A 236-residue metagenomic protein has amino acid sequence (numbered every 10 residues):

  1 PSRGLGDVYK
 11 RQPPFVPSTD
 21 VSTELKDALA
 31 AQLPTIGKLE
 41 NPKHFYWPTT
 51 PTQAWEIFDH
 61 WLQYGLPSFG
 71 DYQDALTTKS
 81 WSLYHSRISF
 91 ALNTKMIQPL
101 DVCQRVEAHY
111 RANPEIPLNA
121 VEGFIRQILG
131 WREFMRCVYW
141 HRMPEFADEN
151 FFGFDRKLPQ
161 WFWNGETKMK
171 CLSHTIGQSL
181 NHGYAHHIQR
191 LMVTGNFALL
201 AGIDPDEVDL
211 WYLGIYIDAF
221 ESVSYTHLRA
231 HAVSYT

Functional and structural regions predicted by a protein language model:
P1-Y9, H227, A232-T236: Single conserved hydrophobic/aromatic residue that forms the stacking wall/gate of nucleotide- or nucleobase-binding
R3-W47: Beta-rich, aromatic/charged-enriched effector core domains that present basic-aromatic interfaces for binding
Q12, T52-P67, Y72-A75: Acidic, mature catalytic/reactive cores of soluble proteins
F69-A185: Gly/Thr-rich phosphate-binding loop signature of adenosyl cofactor/nucleotide-binding cores
F134-V138, G202-I203, F220-V223: Secretory-pathway/luminal and periplasmic proteins that interact with or process carbohydrate-rich
W140-D148, P205-G214: Short acidic alpha-helical/loop segments enriched in Asp/Glu that coordinate divalent cations
F151-F152, K157, L213-R229, S234: C-terminal, helix-dominated tail/subdomain
H174-W211, D218: Conserved catalytic-core segments centered on acid/base and nucleophilic motifs
